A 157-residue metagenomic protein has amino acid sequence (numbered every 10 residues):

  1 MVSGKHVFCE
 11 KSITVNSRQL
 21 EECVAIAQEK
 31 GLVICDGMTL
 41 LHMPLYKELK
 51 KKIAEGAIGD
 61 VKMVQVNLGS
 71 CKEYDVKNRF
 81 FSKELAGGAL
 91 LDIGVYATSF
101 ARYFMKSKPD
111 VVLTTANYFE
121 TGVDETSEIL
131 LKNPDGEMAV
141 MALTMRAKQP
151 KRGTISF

Functional and structural regions predicted by a protein language model:
M1-M38: Beta-strand-loop-alpha-helix segment that lines the small-molecule cofactor/substrate pocket of alpha/beta enzymes
K5, K30-V33, D60-K62, D135-E137: Short, well-ordered coil/turn segments that N-cap beta-strands
S12, Q19, M38-L41, L68 (+2 more regions): Structured beta->alpha junctions
N16, S70-V76, Q149-K151: A short beta-to-alpha transition loop/helix N-cap that caps and shapes the active-site region
L40-L113, E120: Predominantly a Rossmann-like dinucleotide-binding segment in NAD(P)-dependent oxidoreductases
S99-F157: Contiguous beta-strand/loop segments that form the cofactor/metal-binding neighborhood of enzyme cores
